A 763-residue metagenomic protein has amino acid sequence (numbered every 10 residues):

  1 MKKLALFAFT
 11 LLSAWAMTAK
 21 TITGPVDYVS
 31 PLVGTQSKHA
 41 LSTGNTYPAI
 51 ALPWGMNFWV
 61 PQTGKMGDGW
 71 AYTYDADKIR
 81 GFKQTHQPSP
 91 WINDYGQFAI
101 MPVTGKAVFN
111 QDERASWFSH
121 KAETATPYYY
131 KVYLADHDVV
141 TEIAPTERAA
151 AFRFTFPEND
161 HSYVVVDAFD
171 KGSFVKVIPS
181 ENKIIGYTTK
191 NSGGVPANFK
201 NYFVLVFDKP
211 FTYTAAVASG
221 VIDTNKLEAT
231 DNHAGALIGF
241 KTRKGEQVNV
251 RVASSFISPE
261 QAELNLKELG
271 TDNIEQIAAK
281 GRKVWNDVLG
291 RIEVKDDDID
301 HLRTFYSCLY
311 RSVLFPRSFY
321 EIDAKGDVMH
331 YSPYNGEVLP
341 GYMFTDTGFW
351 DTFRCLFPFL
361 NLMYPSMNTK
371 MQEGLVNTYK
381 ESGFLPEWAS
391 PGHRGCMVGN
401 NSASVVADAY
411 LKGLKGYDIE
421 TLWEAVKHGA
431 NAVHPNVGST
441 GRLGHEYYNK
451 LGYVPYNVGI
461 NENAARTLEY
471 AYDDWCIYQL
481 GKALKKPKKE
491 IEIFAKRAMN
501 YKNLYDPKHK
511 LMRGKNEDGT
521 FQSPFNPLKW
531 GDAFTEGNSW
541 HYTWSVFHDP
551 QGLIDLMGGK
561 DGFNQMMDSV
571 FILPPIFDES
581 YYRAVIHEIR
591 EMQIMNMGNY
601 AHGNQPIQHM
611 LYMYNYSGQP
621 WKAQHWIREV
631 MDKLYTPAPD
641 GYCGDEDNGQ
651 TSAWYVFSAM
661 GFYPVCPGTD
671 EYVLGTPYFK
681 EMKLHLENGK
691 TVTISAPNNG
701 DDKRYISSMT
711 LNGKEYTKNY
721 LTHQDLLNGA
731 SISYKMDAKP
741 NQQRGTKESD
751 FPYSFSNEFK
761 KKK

Functional and structural regions predicted by a protein language model:
M1-T21: Bacterial Sec-dependent N-terminal signal peptides
W15, T543, N699: Short, flexible, glycine/charge-rich loop motifs used to bind or transfer phosphoryl groups or to couple energy/partner
K20-F357, N361-S404, Y410-L468, C476 (+8 more regions): Accessory carbohydrate-recognition regions in carbohydrate-active enzymes
D473: ATP-dependent phospho-/nucleotidyl transfer catalytic cores
P677-F679, D701-I706: Short coil-to-beta strand junction motifs in C2/discoidin
V692-D701: Short aromatic-glycine motifs in intrinsically disordered, low-complexity regions
